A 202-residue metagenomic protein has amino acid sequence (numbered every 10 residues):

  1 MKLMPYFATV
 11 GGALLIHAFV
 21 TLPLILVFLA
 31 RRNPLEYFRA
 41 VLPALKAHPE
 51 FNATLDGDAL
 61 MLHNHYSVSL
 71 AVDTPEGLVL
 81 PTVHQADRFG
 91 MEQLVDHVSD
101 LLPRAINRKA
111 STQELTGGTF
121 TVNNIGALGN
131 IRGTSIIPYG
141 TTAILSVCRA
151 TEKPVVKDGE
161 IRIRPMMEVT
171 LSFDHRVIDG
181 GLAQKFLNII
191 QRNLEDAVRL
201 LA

Functional and structural regions predicted by a protein language model:
M1-A202: C-terminal catalytic/motor cores of large multi-domain enzyme assemblies
